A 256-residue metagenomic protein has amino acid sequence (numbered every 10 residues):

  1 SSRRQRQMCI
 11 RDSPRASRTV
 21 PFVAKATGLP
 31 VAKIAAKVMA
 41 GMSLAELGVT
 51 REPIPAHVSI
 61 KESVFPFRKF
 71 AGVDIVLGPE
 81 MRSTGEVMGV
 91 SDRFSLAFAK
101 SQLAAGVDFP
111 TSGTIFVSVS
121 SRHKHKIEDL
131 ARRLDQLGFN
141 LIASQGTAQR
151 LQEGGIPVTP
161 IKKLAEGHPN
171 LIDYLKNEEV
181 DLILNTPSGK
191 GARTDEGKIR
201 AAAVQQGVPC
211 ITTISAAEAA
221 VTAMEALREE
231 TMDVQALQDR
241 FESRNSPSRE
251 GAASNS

Functional and structural regions predicted by a protein language model:
S1-I10: Single conserved hydrophobic/aromatic residue that forms the stacking wall/gate of nucleotide- or nucleobase-binding
R4, P14-E62, A104: Active-site "cap" helix and flanking loop/linker of ATP-utilizing ligase/carboxylase catalytic domains
S17-A24, M81-E86, L184-P187, A203: Short beta-alpha connecting loops at secondary-structure transitions that line or flank enzyme active sites
A56, I60-V64, R68-G85: Mobile "lid/hinge" segments at catalytic clefts and subdomain interfaces of large enzymes
I75-L103: Helix-enriched interaction subdomains in cytosolic or periplasmic regions, typified by TIR/SEFIR signaling/NADase cores
P110-L184: Conserved structured catalytic cores and adjacent interaction surfaces of nucleotide-binding/hydrolyzing enzymes
K162-K163, L171-S256: Peripheral docking tails and interdomain loops at the edges of cofactor- or intermediate-handling domains
